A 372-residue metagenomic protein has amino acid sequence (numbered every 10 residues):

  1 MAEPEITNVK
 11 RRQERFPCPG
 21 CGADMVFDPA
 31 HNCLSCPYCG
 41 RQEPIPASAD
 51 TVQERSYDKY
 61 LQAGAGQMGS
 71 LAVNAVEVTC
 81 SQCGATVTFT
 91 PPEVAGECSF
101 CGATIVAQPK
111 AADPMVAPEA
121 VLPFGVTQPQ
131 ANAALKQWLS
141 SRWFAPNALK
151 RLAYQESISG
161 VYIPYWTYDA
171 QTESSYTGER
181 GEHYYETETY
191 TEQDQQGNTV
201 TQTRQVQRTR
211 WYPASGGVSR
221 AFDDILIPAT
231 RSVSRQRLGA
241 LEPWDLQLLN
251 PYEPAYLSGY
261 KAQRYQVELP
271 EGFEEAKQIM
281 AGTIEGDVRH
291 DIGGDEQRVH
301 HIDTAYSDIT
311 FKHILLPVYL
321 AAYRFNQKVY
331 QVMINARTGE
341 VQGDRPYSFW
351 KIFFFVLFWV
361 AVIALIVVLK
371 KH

Functional and structural regions predicted by a protein language model:
I6-Q13, D24-A30, Q67-V76, T86-E93: Short, flexible, mixed-charge glycine/proline-rich loop motifs that serve as phosphate/nucleic-acid-contacting
C18-C21, C36-C39, C80-C83, C98-C101: Short cysteine-rich clusters marking metal-coordination/redox-active sites
G22-D24, Q42, A85-T86, T104: Cys/His-rich metal-chelating microdomains
A30-S35, S48-R55, P91-E97, K110-V116: Short cysteine/histidine-rich zinc-coordinating motifs and their immediately flanking basic loops
G40-A47, G102-P109: Short Cys/His-rich micro-motifs in 6-15 aa windows
A72, V116-R324: Charged, low-complexity helical/coil segments in non-catalytic cytosolic or luminal regions
L316-Q342: Extended, hydrophilic extramembrane loops/domains of integral membrane proteins
A364-H372: Juxtamembrane boundary at the C-terminal end of a transmembrane helix
